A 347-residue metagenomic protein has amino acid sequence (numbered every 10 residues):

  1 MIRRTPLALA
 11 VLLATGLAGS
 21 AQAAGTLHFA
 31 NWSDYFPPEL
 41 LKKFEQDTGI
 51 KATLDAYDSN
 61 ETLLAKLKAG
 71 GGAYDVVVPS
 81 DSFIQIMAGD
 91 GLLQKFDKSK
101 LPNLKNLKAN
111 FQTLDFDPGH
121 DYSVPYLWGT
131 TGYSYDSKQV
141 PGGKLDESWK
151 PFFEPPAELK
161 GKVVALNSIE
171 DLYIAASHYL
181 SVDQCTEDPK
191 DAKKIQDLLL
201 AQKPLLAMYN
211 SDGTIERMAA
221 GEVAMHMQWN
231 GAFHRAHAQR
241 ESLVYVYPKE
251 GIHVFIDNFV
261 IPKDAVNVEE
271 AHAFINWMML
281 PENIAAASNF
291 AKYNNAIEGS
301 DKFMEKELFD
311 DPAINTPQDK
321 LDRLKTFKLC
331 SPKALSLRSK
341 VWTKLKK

Functional and structural regions predicted by a protein language model:
A24-I86: Early extracytoplasmic/lumenal segment of secretory-pathway proteins
A73, V78-L205, N210-A219: Extracytoplasmic ligand-binding site segments that recognize negatively charged/polar headgroups
F83-I86, A219, M225-S242: A ligand-binding cleft/hinge motif common to bilobed small-molecule-binding domains
A88-K95, P118-D121, R235-Y247, D310-P312: Ligand-binding "clamshell"
N106, A192-A201, A207, H237-K263: Periplasmic-binding protein-like
S134-Q139, S177-Y179, I256-N267, A286-N289: A bilobed periplasmic-binding-protein/Venus flytrap-type ligand-binding module shared by bacterial periplasmic
P262-D322: Mature extracytoplasmic/periplasmic domains
Q318-K347: Conserved C-terminal helix/tail region of periplasmic/extracytoplasmic solute-binding proteins
